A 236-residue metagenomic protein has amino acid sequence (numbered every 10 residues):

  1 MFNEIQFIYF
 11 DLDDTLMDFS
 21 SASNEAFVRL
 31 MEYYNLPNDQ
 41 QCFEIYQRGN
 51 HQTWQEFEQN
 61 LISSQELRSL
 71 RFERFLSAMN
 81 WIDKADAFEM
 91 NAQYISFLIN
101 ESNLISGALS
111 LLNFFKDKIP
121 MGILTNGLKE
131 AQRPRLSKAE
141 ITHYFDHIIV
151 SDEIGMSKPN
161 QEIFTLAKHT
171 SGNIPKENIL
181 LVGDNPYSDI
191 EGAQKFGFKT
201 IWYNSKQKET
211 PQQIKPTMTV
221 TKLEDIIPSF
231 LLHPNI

Functional and structural regions predicted by a protein language model:
M1-I8, S21, E32, L109 (+3 more regions): Asp-based, Mg2+/Mn2+-dependent phosphohydrolase catalytic module
F2-S106: N-terminal helical cap/lid subdomain that shapes the substrate entry/recognition surface in HAD-like hydrolases
N60, N100, M121, E177-N178: A generic structural signal for short
K118-I119, G197: Glycine-centered short loops/turns at secondary-structure junctions
